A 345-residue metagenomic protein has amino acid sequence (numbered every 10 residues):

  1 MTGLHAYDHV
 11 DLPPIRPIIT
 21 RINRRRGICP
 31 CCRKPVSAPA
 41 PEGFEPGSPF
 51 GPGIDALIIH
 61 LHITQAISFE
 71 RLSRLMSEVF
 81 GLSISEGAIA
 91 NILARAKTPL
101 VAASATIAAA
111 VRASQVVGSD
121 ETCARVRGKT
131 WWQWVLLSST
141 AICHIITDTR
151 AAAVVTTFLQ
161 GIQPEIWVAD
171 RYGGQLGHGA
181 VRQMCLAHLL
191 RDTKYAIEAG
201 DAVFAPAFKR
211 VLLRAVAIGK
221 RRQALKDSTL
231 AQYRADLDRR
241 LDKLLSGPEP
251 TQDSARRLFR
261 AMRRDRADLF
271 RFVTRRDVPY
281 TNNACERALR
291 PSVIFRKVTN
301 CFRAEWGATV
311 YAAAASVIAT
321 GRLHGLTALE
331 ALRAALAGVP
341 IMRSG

Functional and structural regions predicted by a protein language model:
M1-P30: Short, conserved DNA-binding cores of transcription-related domains
I19-G345: Catalytic center-proximal scaffold of phosphoryl-transfer enzymes
